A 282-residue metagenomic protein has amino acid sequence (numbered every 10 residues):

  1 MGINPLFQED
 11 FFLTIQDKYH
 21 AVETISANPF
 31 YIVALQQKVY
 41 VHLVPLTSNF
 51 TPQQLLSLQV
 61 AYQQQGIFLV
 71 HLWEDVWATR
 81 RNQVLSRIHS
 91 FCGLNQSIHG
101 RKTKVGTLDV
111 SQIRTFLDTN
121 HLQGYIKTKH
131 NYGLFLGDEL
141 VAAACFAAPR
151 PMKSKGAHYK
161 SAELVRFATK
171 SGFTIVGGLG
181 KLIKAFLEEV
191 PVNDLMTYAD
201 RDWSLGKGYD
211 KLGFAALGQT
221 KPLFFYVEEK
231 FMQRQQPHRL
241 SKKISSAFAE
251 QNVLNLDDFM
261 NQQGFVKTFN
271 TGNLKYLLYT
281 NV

Functional and structural regions predicted by a protein language model:
M1-E23: Acidic-basic catalytic patches of nuclease active cores, encompassing PD-(D/E)XK and other metal-cofactor nuclease
Y31-Y40, E139, K160-A162: Active-site beta-strand-loop-beta-strand hairpin of nuclease catalytic cores that positions key catalytic residues
Y40-L69, W73: Basic, amphipathic alpha-helical patches used to engage nucleic acids or provide basic targeting signals, exemplified
W73-A78, R201-D202: Short beta-alpha junction loops
Q83, R87, C92-N193, A199-K207 (+3 more regions): A conserved beta-strand-loop-helix scaffold within acyl/acetyltransferase catalytic domains
L223: Catalytic core of tubulin tyrosine ligase-like
V227-F248, T268-V282: C-terminal "cap" of GNAT-fold acetyltransferases
V253-F265: Low-complexity, intrinsically disordered Gly/Pro/Thr-rich segments
